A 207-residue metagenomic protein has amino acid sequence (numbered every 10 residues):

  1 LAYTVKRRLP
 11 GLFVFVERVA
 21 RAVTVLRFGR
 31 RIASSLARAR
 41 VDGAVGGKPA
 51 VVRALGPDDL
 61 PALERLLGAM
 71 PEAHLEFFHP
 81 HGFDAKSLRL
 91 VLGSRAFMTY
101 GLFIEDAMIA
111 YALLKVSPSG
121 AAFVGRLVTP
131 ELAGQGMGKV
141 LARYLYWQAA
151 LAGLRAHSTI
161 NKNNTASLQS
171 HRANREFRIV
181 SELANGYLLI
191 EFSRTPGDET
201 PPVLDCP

Functional and structural regions predicted by a protein language model:
L1-A39: Membrane-proximal basic amphipathic "stem/tether" segments
P49-R65: A short beta-loop-alpha structural element at the N-terminal edge of CoA-dependent acyl/N-acetyltransferase catalytic
A73-A121: Acetyl-CoA-dependent GNAT
A121, A149-K162: Conserved GNAT acetyl-CoA-binding A-motif
G125-Q135, I160-N163: A short, internal acetyl-CoA/4′-phosphopantetheine-binding micro-motif in the GNAT/acyltransferase core
G134-A149, A173: Conserved acetyl-CoA-binding loop-helix of GNAT-fold acetyltransferases
K139, K162-L183: Conserved active-site alpha-helix within GNAT-family acetyltransferase domains
E182-P207: C-terminal "cap" of GNAT-fold acetyltransferases
